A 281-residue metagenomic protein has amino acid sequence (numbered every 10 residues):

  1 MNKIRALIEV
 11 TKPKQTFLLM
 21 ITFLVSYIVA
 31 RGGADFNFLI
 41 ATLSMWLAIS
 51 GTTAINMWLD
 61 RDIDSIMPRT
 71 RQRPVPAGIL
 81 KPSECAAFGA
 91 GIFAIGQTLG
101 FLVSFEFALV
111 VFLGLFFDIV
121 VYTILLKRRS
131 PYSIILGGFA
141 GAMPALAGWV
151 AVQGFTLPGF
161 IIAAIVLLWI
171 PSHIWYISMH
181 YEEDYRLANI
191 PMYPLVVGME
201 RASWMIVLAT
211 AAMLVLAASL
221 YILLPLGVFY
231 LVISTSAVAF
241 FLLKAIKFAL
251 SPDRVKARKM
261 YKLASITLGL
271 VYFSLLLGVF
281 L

Functional and structural regions predicted by a protein language model:
L18-L24, R73-P76, I135-V152, E200 (+1 more regions): Small-residue-rich segments of transmembrane alpha-helices in multi-pass membrane proteins, especially helix faces
I21-R61, P68-R69, F93-Q97, A108-V120 (+1 more regions): Membrane-embedded alpha-helical segments that form the functional core of polytopic membrane enzymes, especially those
L59-L80, W175-S203: Cytosolic, membrane-interface loops and tails of multi-pass inner-membrane proteins
D62, F117-P131, I174, H180 (+2 more regions): C-terminal ends of transmembrane helices
R69-L109, V197-L223: Multi-pass membrane catalytic core of lipid/isoprenoid biosynthesis enzymes
K81, L242-L270: Interfacial loop-to-transmembrane junctions
P82-G154: Intramembrane alpha-helical segments
L146-P158, M213-L220, L268-L281: Hydrophobic alpha-helical transmembrane segments in multi-pass integral membrane proteins
